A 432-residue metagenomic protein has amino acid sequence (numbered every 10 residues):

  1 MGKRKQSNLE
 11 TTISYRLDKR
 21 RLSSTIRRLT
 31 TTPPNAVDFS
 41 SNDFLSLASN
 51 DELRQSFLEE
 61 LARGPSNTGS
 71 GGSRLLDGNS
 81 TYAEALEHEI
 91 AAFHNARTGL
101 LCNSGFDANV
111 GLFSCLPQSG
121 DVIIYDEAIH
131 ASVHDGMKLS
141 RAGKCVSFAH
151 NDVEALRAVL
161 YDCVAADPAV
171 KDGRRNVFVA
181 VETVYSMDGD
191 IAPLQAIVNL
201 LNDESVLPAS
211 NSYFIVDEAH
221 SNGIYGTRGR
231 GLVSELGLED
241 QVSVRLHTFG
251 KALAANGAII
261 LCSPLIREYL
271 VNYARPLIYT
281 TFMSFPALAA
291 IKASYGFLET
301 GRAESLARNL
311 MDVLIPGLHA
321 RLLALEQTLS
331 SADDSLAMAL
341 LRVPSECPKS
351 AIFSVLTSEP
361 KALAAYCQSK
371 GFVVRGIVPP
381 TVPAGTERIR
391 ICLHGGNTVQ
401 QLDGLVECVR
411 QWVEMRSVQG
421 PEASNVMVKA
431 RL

Functional and structural regions predicted by a protein language model:
G2-G69: N-terminal "arm"/small-domain region of PLP-dependent enzymes with the aminotransferase-like
L47, A307-H319, L323-G371, L393-G395 (+1 more regions): Conserved PLP-binding catalytic core of the aspartate aminotransferase-like
D51, E59, H88, A92 (+1 more regions): PLP-dependent enzyme catalytic core of the Aspartate aminotransferase-like
Q55-G105: Conserved N-terminal alpha-helix of the aminotransferase class I/II PLP-enzyme fold
S104, I124-R141: Substrate-binding/gating loop at the entrance of the active-site cleft, primarily in PLP-dependent aminotransferase-like
L112-A131, L314: Conserved PLP-anchoring active-site segment centered on the Schiff-base-forming lysine
V146, H150-I215: Active-site phosphate-binding strand-loop segment of PLP-dependent enzymes
N211-Y213, H220, Y225-A332, A337-A339 (+1 more regions): Active-site C-terminal subdomain of aminotransferase-like
